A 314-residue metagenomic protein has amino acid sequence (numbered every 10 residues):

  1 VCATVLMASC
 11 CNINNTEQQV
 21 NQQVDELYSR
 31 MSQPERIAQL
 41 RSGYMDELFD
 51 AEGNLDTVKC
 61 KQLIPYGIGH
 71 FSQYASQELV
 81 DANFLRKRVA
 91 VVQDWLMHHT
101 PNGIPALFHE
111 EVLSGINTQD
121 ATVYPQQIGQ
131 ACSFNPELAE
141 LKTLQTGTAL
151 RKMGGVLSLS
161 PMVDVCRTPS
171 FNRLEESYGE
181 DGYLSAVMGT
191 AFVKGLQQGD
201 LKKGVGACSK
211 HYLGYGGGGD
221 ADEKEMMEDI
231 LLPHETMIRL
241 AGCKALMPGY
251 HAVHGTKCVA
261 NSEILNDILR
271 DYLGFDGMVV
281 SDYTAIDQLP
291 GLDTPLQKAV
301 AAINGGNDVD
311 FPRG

Functional and structural regions predicted by a protein language model:
V1-A8: Bacterial N-terminal signal peptides
C10-G314: Glycoside hydrolase catalytic-domain context in secreted enzymes
